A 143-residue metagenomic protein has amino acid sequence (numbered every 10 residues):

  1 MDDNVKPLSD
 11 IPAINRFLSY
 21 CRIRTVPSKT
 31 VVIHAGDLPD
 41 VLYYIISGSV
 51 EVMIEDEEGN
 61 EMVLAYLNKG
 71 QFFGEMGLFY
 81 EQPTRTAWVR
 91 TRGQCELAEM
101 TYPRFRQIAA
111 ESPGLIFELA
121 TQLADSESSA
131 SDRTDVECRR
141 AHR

Functional and structural regions predicted by a protein language model:
M1-V31, G77-L78, E111: Cyclic nucleotide-binding regulatory module and flanking cytosolic helices
L18, R22, T121-A124, S128: Amphipathic, well-packed alpha-helical segments that form the structural scaffold of globular domains
C21, P39-D40: Short loop/turn microsegments at loop-to-beta-strand junctions
K29, D40-M53, K69-G70: Glycine- and acidic-residue-biased ligand/ion/polar-headgroup-sensing regions
V32-D37: Short phosphate-coordinating micro-motif centered on Lys-Gly-acidic
V50-M62: A short beta-strand-loop-beta hairpin characteristic of the jelly-roll/cupin
A65-T121, S128: Cyclic-nucleotide recognition modules
A130-H142: Short, Lys/Arg-enriched, Trp-marked, Pro/Gly-tolerant hinge/linker segments that flank
